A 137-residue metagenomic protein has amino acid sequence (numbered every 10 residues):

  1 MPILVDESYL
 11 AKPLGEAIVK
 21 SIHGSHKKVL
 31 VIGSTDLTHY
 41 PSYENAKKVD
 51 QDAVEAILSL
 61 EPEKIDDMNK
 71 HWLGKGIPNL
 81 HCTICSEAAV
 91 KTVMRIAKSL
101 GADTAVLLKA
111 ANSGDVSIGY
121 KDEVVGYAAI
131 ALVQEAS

Functional and structural regions predicted by a protein language model:
M1-L30, Y40-S137: Flexible, D/E/H-enriched segments
S34: Generic enzyme active-site microenvironment
L37: Active-site metal-binding loops of divalent metal-dependent hydrolases
